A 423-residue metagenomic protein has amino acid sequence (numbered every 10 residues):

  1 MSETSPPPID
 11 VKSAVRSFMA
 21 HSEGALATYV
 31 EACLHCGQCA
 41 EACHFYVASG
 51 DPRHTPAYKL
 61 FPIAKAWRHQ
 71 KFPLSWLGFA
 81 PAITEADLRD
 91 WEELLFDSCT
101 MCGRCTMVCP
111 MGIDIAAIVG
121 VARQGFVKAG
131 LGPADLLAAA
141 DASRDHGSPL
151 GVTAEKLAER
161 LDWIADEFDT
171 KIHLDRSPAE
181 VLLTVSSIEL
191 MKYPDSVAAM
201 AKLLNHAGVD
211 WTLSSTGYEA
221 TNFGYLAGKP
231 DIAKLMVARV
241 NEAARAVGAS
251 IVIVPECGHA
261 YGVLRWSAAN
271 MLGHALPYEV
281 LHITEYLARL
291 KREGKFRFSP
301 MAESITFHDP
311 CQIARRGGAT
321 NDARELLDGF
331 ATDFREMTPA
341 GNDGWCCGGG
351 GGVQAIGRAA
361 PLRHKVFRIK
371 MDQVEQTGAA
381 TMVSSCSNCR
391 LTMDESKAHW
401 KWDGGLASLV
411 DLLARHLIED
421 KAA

Functional and structural regions predicted by a protein language model:
M1-E3, I9-H54: Long, charged N-terminal interaction/targeting segments
S2-A25, P62-D90, N321-A331, V353-R358 (+1 more regions): Short, charged low-complexity linear segments at domain edges
A20-V30, L60, A64-V263, S267: Iron-sulfur-cluster electron-transfer modules
C33-C39, C43, C99-C105, C109 (+4 more regions): Short cysteine clusters
E41-Q70, M107-F126, G318, G352-V366 (+1 more regions): Iron-sulfur (Fe-S) cluster-binding segments and ferredoxin-like electron-carrier domains, especially [2Fe-2S]
G112, I188-L276, Q312-L327, R335-A423: Cofactor-cradling patches in redox/metallo enzymes
R176-V181, S299-I305: A short, charged/proline- and glycine-enriched loop that marks the coil->beta-strand transition at the N-terminal
K234-V240, Y286-E293: Active-site glycine-rich loop that binds ribose-phosphate moieties when present
